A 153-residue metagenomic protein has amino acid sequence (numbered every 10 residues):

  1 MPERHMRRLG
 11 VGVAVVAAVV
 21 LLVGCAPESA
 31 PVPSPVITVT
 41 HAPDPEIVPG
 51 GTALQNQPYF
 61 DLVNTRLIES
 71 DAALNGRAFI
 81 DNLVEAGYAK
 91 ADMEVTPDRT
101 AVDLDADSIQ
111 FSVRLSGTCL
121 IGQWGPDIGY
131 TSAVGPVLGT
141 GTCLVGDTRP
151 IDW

Functional and structural regions predicted by a protein language model:
M1-V13: Bacterial N-terminal signal peptides that target proteins for export
V20-G24: C-terminal motif of bacterial Sec signal peptides marking the signal peptidase cleavage site
A26-E28: Bacterial signal peptide processing site
A30-Y59: Compositionally biased P/S/T/G-rich terminal and signal peptide-adjacent segments that lie outside catalytic cores
E46-G51, N64-A72: Second-shell loop/turn segments in exported
Q55, Y59-L62, A78, N82: Extracytoplasmic/secreted proteins, especially bacterial periplasmic and envelope-associated proteins
R66-S112: Mature extracytoplasmic domains of secretory-pathway proteins
M93-W153: Extracytosolic low-complexity repeat regions of secreted or lipid-anchored proteins
